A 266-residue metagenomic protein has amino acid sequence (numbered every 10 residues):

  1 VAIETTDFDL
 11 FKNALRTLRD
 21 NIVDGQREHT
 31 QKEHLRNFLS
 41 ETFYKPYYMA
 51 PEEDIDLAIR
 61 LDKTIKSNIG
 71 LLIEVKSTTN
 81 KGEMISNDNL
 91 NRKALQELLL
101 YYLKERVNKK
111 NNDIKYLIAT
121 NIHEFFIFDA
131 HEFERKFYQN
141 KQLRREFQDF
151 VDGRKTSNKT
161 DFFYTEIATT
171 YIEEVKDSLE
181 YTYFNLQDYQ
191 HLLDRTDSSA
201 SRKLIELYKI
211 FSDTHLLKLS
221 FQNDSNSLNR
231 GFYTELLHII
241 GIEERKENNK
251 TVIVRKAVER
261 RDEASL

Functional and structural regions predicted by a protein language model:
V1-M49, T234, N248, R261-A264: Charged, often low-complexity linker/regulatory segments
V23, R27, M49-A50, L117 (+1 more regions): Short, surface-exposed helix-loop/turn micro-motifs enriched in polar/charged residues
Q26, T30, H34, E52-E53 (+2 more regions): Generic alpha-helix structural propensity
Y48-P51, T64: Sterically constrained small-residue positions within well-ordered secondary structures of folded domains
I55-N91, E97-L266: Charged, often flexible domain-edge or linker segments that flank or initiate folded functional domains
